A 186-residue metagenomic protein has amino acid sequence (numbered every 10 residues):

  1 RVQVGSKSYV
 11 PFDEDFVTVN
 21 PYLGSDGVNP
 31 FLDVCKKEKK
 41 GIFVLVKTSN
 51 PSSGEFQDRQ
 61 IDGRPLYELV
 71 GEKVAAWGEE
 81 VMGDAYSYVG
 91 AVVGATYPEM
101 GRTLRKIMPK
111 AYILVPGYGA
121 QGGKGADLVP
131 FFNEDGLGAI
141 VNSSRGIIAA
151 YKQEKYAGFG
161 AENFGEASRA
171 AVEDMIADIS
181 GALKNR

Functional and structural regions predicted by a protein language model:
R1-G90: Conserved anion-binding
Q3-K7, N133-I140, A161: A polyampholytic, Gly/Pro-enriched intrinsically disordered region
S25, R64, E68, P98 (+3 more regions): Electropositive phosphate-/nucleotide-binding environments in soluble metabolic enzymes
F31, V70, M100, L104 (+3 more regions): A general structural detector for well-ordered alpha-helical segments in enzyme core domains, enriched
D33-K36, R59-D62, R105-K110, V129-N133 (+1 more regions): Short, solvent-exposed amphipathic alpha-helical segments in soluble enzyme and RNA/protein-processing domains
C35-K36, A75-E79, T103-M108, I176 (+1 more regions): Surface-exposed amphipathic alpha-helices with a cationic face
A91, A95-N142, G146-Q153: A C-terminal functional module that forms or caps the active site or interfaces directly with catalytic machinery
L128-E134, A149-R186: C-terminal helical cap(s) of enzyme catalytic domains, especially alpha/beta-barrels
